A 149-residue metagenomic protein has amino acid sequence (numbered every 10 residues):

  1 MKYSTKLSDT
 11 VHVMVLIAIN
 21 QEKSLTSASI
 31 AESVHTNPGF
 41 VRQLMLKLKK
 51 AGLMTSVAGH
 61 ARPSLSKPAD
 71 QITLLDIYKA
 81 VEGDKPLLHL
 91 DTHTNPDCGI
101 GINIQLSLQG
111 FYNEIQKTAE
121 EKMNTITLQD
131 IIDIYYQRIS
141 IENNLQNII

Functional and structural regions predicted by a protein language model:
M1-V13: Short alpha-helical segments that sit at the start of domains
A18-E22, K67-P68: Short helix-capping/hinge SLiMs at alpha-helix to coil transitions
S29-V34: A short alpha-helical element within helix-turn-helix/winged-helix DNA-binding domains across DNA-binding proteins
M45-K49: Basic amphipathic alpha-helical segments that dock to polyanions
G52-S66: Beta-hairpin "wing" of winged helix-turn-helix
A69-T94: Conserved segment of winged-helix/HTH DNA-binding domains
T92, P96-I149: C-terminal regulatory/oligomerization modules of transcriptional regulators
